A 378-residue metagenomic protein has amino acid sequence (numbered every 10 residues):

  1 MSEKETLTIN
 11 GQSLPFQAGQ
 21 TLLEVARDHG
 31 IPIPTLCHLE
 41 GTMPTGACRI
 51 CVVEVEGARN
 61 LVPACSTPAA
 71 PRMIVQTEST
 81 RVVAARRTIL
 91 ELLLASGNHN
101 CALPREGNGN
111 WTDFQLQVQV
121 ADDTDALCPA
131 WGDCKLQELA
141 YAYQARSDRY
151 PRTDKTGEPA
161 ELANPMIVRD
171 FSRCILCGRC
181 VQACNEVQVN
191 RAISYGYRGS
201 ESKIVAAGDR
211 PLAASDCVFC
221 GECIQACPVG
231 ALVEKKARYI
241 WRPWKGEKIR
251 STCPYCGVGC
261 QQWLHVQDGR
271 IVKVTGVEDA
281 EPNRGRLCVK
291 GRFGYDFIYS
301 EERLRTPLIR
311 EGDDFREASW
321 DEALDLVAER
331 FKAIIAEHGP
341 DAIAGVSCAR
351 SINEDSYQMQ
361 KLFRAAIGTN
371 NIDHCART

Functional and structural regions predicted by a protein language model:
S2-C220, I224-A226, G230-V233, G257-V272 (+3 more regions): Ferredoxin-type iron-sulfur electron-transfer modules and their immediate structural context
V120-D125, C177, Q182, R238-T378: Catalytic alpha/large subunits of respiratory electron-transfer oxidoreductases, centered on bis-MGD molybdoenzymes
